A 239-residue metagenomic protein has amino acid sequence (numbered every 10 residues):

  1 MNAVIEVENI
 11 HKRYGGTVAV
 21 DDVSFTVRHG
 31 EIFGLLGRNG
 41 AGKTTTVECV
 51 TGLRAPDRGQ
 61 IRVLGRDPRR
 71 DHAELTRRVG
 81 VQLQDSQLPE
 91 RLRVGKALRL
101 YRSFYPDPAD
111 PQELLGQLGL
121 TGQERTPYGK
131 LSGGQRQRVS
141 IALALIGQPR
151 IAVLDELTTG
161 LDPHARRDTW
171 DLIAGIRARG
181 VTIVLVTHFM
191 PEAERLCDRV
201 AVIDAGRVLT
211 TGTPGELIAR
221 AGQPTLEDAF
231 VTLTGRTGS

Functional and structural regions predicted by a protein language model:
G59-R70, E74-L75: Conserved ABC transporter NBD signature motif
R99, S103, P108-Q123: Conserved ABC ATPase "signature" region
I141: Hydrophobic anchor residue at the start of the ABC signature
A152-E156: Catalytic Walker B motif of ABC-type/P-loop ATPase nucleotide-binding domains
R166-R179: Helical segment within the ABC ATPase nucleotide-binding domain
T211-G212: ABC ATPase "signature
